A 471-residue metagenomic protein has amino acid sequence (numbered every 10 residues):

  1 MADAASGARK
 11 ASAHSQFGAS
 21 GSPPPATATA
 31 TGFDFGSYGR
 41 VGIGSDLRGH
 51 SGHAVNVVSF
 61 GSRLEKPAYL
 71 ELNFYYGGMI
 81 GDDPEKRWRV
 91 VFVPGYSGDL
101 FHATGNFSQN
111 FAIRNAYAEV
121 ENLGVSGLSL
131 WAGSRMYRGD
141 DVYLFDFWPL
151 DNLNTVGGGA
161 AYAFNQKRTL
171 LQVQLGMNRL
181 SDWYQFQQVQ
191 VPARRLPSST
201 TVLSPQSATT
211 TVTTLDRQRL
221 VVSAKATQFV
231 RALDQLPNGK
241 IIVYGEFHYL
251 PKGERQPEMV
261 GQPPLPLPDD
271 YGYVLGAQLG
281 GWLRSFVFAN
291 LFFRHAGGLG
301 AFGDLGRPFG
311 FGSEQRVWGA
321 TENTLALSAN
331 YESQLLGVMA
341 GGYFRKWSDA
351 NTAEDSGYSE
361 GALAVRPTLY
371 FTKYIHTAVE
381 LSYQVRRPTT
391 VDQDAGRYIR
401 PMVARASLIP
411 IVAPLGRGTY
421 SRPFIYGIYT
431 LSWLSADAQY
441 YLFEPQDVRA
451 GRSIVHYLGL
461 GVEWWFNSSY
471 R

Functional and structural regions predicted by a protein language model:
A2-L130, A163, N330, P367-L369 (+3 more regions): Beta-barrel outer-membrane channel/assembly domains of diderm bacteria
T31-V41, K86-V93, L128-A132, T169-V173 (+8 more regions): Transmembrane beta-strands of outer-membrane beta-barrel proteins
G32-D34, P67-E71, R87-V91, I113-N115 (+8 more regions): Extracellular structured ligand-interaction cores
Y38-G44, V93-S97, G133-Y137, A163 (+9 more regions): Outer-membrane beta-barrel pore domains and translocons
G42-S62, F101-Y117, V125-L267, R307-G312 (+1 more regions): Surface-exposed coil loops of outer-membrane beta-barrel proteins
L64, A103-S108, L150, V317-G319 (+1 more regions): Solvent-exposed loop/turn segments connecting transmembrane beta-strands in outer-membrane beta-barrel proteins
D82, F186-A193, P197-S223, K252-Q256 (+4 more regions): Outer-membrane beta-barrel transmembrane domain signature
R219-F229, L233-V412, W464: Detector for outer-membrane/organellar transmembrane beta-barrel domains, recognizing the amphipathic beta-strand
